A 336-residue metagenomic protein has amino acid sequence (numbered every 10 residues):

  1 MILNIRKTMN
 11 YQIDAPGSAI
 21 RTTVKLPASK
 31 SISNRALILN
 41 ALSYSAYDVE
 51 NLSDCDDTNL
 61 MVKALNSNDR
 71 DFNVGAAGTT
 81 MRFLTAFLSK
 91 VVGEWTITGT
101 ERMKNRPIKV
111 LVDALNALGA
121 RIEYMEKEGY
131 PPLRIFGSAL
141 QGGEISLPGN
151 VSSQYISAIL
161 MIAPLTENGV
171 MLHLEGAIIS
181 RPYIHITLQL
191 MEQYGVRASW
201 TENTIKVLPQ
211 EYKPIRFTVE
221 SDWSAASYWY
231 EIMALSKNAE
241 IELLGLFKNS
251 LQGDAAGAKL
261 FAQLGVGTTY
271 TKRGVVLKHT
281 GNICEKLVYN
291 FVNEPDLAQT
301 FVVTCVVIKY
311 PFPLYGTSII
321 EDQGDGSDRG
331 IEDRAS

Functional and structural regions predicted by a protein language model:
I2-S336: Short, structured segments at the rim of ligand-binding sites
